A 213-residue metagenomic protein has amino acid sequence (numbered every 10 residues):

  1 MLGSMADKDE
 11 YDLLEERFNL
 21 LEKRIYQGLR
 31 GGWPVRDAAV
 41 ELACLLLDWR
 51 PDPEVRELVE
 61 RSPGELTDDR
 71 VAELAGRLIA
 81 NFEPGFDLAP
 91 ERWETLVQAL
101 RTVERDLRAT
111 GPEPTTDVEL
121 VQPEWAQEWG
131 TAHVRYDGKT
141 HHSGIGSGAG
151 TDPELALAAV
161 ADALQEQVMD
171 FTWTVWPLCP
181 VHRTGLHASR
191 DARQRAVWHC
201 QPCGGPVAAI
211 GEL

Functional and structural regions predicted by a protein language model:
M1-S4: Short, Lys/Arg-enriched N-terminal segments with co-localized hydrophobic residues within the first ~10-30 amino acids
D7-E10, L14-L155: Long, charged N-terminal interaction/targeting segments
Y136-L213: Cys/His-clustered metal-coordination modules, chiefly Zn-binding fingers
